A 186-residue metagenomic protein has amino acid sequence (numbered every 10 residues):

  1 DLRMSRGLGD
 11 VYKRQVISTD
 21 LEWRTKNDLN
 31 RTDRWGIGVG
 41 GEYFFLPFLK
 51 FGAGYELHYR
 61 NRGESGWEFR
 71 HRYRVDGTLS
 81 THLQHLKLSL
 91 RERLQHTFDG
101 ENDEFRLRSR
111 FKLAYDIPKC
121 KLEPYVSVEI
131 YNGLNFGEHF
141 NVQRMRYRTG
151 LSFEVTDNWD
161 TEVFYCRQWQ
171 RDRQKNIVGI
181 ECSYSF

Functional and structural regions predicted by a protein language model:
D1-Y12: Single conserved hydrophobic/aromatic residue that forms the stacking wall/gate of nucleotide- or nucleobase-binding
R6, G38-V39, V75-G77, S109-L113 (+2 more regions): Membrane-embedded beta-strands of outer-membrane beta-barrel proteins, especially the hydrophobic/small aromatic
D10, F45-P47, L79-H85, F111-K119 (+3 more regions): Outer-membrane beta-barrel proteins
K13-T19, F48-A53, Q84-L88, K119-P124 (+2 more regions): Repeated loop/turn-to-beta-strand initiation elements of outer-membrane beta-barrel proteins
Q15, L79-S80, H85-N132: Detector for outer-membrane/organellar transmembrane beta-barrel domains, recognizing the amphipathic beta-strand
L21-N27, Y55-N61, T81-L83, L94-F98 (+3 more regions): Transmembrane beta-strands of outer-membrane beta-barrel pores
D33-W35, W67-Y73, D103-L107, N141-M145 (+1 more regions): Residues that define the transmembrane beta-barrel architecture of outer-membrane proteins
G77, K175-F186: Outer-membrane beta-barrel "beta-signal"
